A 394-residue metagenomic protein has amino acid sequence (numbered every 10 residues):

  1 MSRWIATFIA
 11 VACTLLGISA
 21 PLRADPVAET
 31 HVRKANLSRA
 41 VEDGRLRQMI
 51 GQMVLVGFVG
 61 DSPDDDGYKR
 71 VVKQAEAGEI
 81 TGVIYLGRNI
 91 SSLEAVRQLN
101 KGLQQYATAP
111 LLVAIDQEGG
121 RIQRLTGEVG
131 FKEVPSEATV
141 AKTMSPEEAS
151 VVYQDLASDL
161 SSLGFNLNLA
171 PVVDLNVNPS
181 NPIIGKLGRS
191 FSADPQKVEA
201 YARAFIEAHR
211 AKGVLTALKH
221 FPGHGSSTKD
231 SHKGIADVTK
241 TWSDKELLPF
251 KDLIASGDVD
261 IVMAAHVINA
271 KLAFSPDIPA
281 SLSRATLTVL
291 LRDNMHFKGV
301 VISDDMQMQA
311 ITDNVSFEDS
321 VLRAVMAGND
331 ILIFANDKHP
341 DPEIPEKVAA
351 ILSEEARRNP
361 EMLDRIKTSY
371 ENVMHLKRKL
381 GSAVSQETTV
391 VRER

Functional and structural regions predicted by a protein language model:
S2-I5, C13-K73, R284, D293-N294 (+1 more regions): Preference for extracellular/luminal or secreted protein segments
G44-F58, E118-E137, S180-P182, A217-I235 (+1 more regions): N-terminal small/glycine-rich loop or linker at the start of catalytic domains across soluble metabolic enzymes
I50-F58, G78-Y85, G185-L187: Acidic/histidine-rich, surface-exposed loop or edge segments in extracytoplasmic proteins
G67, V83, S92-Q105, L111 (+2 more regions): Second-shell residues forming the walls of enzyme active-site clefts
V72-L86, S162-L167: Catalytic domains of carbohydrate-active enzymes, especially glycoside hydrolases
Q104-K132, V152-N176, V198-P222: Glycine-rich, aromatic-flanked loop segments that form ligand/cofactor-binding clefts across common enzyme folds
F131-M144, G188-S192: A charged helix-plus-loop insertion that forms the helical arch/lid used to bind and gate nucleic-acid substrates
M144-F165, E246, R323-A324: Alpha-helical scaffold segments that flank or form the walls of functional sites
